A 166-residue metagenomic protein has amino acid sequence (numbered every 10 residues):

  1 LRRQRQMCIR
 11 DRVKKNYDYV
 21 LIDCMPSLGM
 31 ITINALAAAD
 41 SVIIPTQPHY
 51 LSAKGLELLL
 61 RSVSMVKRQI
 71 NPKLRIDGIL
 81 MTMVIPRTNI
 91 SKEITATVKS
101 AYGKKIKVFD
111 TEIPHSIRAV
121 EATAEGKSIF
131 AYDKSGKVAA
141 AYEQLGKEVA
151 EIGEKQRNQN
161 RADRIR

Functional and structural regions predicted by a protein language model:
L1, S52-G55, V138: Short, conserved glycine- and acidic-residue-centered signature motifs in active-site or ligand-binding loops
L1-I9: Single conserved hydrophobic/aromatic residue that forms the stacking wall/gate of nucleotide- or nucleobase-binding
Q6, L59, Y142-L145: Hydrophobic residues within well-ordered alpha-helices
C8-I9, A53, E154: A periodicity- and composition-biased signal for non-globular, repetitive helical segments
K14-P114: Conserved catalytic-core segment of NTP-binding enzymes
I70-R166: C-terminal lobe/tail of nucleotide-utilizing enzymes
